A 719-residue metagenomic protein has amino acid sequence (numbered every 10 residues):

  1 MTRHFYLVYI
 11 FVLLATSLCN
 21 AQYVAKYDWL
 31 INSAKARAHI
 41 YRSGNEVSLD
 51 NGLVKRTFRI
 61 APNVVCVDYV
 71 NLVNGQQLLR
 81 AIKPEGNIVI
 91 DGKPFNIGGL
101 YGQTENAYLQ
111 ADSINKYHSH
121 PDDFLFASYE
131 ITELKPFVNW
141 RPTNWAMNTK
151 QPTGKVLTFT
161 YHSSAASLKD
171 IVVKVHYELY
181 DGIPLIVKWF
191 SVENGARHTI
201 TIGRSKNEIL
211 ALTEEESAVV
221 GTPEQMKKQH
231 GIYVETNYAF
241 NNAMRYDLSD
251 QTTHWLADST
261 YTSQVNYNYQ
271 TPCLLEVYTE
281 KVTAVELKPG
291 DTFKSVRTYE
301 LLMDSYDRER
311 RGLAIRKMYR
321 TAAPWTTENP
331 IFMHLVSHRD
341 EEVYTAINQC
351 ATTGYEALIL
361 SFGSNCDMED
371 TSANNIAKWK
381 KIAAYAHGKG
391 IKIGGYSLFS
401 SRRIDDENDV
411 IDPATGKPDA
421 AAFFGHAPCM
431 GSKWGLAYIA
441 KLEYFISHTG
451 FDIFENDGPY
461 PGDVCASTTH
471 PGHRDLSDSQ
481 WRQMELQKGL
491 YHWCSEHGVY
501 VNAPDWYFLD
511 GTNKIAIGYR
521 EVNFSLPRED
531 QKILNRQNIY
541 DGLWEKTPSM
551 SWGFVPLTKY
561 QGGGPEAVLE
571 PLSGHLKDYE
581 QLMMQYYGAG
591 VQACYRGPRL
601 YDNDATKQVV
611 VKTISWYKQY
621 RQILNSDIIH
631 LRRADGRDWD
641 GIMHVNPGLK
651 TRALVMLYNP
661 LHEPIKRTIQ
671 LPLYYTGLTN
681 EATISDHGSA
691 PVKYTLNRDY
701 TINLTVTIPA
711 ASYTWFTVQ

Functional and structural regions predicted by a protein language model:
M1-Q22: Bacterial Sec-dependent N-terminal signal peptides
Y23-L49, V54, C66-C273, T279-T283 (+1 more regions): Polysaccharide-binding surfaces and accessory modules of carbohydrate-active proteins
V47, G52, N63, V70 (+2 more regions): Active-site-proximal substrate-binding groove within the catalytic cores of carbohydrate-active enzymes
L109-E130, L134-R141, L301-I315, K378-F423 (+2 more regions): Glycine-rich, aromatic-flanked loop segments that form ligand/cofactor-binding clefts across common enzyme folds
R308-A357, S361-S364: An acidic-aromatic substrate-binding cleft motif
A323, R339, W379-A384, G388 (+3 more regions): Active-site-adjacent "subsite" loops/lids of carbohydrate-active enzymes
N329-D340, S361-I376, A420-I439, P471-Q483: The substrate-binding groove and active-site-proximal loops of carbohydrate-active enzymes, especially glycoside
T695-Q719: C-terminal beta-strand-rich structural cap/linker in extracellular carbohydrate-active enzymes
